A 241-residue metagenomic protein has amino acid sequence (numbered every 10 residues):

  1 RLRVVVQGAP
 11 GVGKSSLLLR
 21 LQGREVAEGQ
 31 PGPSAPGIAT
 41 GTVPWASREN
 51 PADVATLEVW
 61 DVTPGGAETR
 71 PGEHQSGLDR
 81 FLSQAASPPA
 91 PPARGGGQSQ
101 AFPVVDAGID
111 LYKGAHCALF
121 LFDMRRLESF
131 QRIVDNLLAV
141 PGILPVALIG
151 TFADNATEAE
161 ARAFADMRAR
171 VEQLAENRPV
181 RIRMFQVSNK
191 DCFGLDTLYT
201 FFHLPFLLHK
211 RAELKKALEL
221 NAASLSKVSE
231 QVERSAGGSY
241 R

Functional and structural regions predicted by a protein language model:
R1-A9, T42, S47-R48, A85-S87 (+1 more regions): Short, flexible boundary segments at extreme N-termini or domain junctions of P-loop NTPases and their
R1-G32, D53-E58: Conserved G1/Walker A P-loop phosphate-binding module
D53-P103, R126: Switch II (G3) loop of P-loop NTPases
P88-Q100, Y112-I133, D154-E160: Conserved Switch II/interswitch segment of TRAFAC-class P-loop GTPases
G114-L121, V140-D154, L174-Q186: Conserved beta-strand/loop subsegment of P-loop NTPase cores
L121-A147, F164-R168: Amphipathic helical hotspot of TIR/SEFIR-family domains
A156-K216: Canonical P-loop GTPase G-domain recognition
L207-R241: C-terminal-of-GTPase-core extension/linker across diverse P-loop GTPases
